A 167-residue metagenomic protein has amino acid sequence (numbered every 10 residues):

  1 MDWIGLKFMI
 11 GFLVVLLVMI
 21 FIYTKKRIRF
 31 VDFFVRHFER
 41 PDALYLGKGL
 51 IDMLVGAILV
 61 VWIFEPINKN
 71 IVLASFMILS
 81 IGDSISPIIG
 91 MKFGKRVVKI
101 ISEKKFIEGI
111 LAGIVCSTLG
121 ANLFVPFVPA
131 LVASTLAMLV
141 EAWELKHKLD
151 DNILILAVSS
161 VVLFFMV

Functional and structural regions predicted by a protein language model:
M1-I10, V18-G120, L131-M166: Interhelical loop and helix-boundary elements at the membrane-water interface of polytopic inner-membrane proteins
